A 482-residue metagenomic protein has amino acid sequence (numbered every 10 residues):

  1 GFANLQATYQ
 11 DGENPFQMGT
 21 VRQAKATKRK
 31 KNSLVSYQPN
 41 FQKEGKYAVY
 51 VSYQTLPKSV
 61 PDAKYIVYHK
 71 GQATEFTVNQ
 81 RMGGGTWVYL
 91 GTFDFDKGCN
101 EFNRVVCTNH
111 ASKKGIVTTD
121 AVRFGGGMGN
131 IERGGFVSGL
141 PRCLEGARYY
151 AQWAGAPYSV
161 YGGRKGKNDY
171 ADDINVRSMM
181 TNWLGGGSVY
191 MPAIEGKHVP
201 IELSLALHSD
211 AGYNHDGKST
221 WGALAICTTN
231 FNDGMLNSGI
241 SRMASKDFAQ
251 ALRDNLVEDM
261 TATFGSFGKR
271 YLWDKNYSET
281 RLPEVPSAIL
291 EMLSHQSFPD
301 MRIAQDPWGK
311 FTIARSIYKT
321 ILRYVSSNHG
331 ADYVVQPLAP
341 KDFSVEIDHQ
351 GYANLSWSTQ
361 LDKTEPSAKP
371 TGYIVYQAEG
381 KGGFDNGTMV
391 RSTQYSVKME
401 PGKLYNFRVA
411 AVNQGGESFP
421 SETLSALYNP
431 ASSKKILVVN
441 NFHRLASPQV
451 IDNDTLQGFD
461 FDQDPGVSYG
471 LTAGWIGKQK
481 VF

Functional and structural regions predicted by a protein language model:
K25, H110, A121-G129, S188 (+3 more regions): Active-site-adjacent mobile loop/cap segments within catalytic or ligand-binding domains
S33-P57: A short beta-strand element within beta-rich, extracytoplasmic domains of secreted/secretory-pathway proteins
K70-N100: Extracellular carbohydrate recognition and processing domains and analogous Trp-centered ligand-binding platforms
V105-I116: Short beta-strand-plus-loop segments that form exposed binding edges in beta-rich domains
N130-W221: Catalytic-core regions of hydrolytic enzymes
G134, E422-F482: Aromatic-Pro/Gly-enriched surface loop or interdomain linker that acts as a lid/target-recognition segment
R323-S367, P401, G415-K434: Pro/Thr/Ser/Gly-rich low-complexity, intrinsically disordered linker/stalk tracts
S396-G416: Beta-strand-rich modules
